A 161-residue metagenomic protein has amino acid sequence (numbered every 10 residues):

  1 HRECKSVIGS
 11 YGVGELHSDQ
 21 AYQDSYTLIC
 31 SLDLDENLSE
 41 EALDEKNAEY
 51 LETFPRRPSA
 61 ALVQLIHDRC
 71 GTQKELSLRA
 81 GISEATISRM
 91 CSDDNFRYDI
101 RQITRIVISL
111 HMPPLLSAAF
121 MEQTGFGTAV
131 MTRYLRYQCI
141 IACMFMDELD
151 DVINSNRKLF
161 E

Functional and structural regions predicted by a protein language model:
H1-R57: N-terminal flexible/basic segments that precede or flank functional cores
I8, G12-Y26, A118-E148: Short, charged recognition helix plus adjacent turn of helix-turn-helix-like nucleic-acid-binding domains
D35-Q73, E148-E161: A short, Lys/Arg-rich alpha-helix, primarily the initiator
D68-S77, D99-I100, T132-Q138, D151: Short, charged amphipathic recognition helices of the HTH superfamily and cognate SANT/SANTA-like modules
R79, A119-T124, S155, L159: Short acidic/histidine-centered micro-motifs embedded in hydrophobic/aromatic stretches that mark compact functional
G81-Y98, E122-G125: Recognition helix of helix-turn-helix/homeodomain-like DNA-binding domains that insert into the DNA major groove
D94-S109: Short, basic-rich loop-to-helix N-cap that marks the start of a DNA-contacting helix
